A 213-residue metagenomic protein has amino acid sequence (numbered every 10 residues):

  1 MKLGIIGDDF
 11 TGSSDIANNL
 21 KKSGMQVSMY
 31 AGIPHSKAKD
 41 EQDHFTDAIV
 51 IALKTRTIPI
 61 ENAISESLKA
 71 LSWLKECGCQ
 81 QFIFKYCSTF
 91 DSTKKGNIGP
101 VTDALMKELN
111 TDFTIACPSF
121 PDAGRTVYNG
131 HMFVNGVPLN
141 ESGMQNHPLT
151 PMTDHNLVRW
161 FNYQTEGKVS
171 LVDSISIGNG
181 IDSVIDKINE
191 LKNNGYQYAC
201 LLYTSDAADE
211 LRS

Functional and structural regions predicted by a protein language model:
M1-K2, A63, L71-L202: Cap/lid and interdomain-hinge subdomains that line or gate substrate/regulatory clefts in soluble alpha/beta enzymes
K2-Q42: N-terminal basic/disordered segments at the start of proteins
I5, M29, I51, I115-A116: Structural beta-sheet core signal
G7, L53-T55, Y86-S88: Short glycine-centered, acidic/aromatic-flanked micro-motifs in structured strand/loop junctions that mark active-site
Q42, A63-S67: Chitinase-like catalytic core of GlcNAc-active glycosidases
F45-A48, F84: Short acidic/histidine-rich motifs immediately flanking catalytic phosphotransfer sites in two-component signaling
A48-I60: Short, structured active-site "lid" loops
Y203-R212: Single conserved hydrophobic/aromatic residue that forms the stacking wall/gate of nucleotide- or nucleobase-binding
